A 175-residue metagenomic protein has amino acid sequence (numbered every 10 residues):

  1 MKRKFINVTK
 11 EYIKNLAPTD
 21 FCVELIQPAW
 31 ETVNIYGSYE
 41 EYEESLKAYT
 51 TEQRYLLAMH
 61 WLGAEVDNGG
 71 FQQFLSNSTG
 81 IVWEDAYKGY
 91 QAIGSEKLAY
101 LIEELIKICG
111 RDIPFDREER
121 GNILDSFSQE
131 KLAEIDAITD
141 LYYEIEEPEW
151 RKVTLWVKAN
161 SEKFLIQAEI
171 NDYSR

Functional and structural regions predicted by a protein language model:
K2-N68, Q72-S76, G80-W83, G89-R175: Extended, alpha-helix-rich binding/interface surfaces that flank or overlap catalytic cores and mediate recognition
